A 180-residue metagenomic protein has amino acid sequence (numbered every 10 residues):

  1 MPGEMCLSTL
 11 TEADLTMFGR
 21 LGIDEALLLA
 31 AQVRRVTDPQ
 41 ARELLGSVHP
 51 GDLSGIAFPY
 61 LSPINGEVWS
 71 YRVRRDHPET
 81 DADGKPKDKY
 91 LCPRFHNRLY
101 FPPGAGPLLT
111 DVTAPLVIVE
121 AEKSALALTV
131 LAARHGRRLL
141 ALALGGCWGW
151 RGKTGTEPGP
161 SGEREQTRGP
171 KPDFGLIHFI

Functional and structural regions predicted by a protein language model:
M1-A57: Short, small/acidic-rich helices and loops at N termini and domain boundaries of DNA replication/processing enzymes
L45-I180: Phosphate-handling DNA/RNA-contact segment within nucleic-acid enzymes
